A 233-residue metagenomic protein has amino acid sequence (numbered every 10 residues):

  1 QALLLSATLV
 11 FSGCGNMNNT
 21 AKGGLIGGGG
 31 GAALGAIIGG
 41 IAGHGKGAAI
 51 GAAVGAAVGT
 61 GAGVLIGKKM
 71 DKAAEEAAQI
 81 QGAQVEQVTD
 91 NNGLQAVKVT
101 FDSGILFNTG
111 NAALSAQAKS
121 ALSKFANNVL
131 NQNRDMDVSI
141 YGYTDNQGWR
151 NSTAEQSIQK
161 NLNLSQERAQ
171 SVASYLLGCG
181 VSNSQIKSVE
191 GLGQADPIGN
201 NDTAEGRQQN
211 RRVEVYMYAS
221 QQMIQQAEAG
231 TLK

Functional and structural regions predicted by a protein language model:
Q1-L5: Sec-dependent signal peptide recognition, specifically the positively charged N-region followed immediately by
L9-G13: C-terminal motif of bacterial Sec signal peptides marking the signal peptidase cleavage site
G15-A78: Short, low-complexity, glycine-enriched hydrophobic/amphipathic alpha-helices that associate with lipid bilayers
K69-K98: Amphipathic, membrane-active segments
E75, Q79, A116, S120-N127 (+2 more regions): Solvent-exposed, polar/charged alpha-helical surfaces in well-ordered, non-transmembrane soluble domains, broadly
G82, D90, D102-G104, G110-A112 (+4 more regions): Solvent-exposed coil/turn segments that connect beta secondary-structure elements in extracytoplasmic/periplasmic
L106-G148, V215, A227-L232: Periplasmic peptidoglycan-binding/anchoring modules of Gram-negative envelope and division proteins
T144-Q225: Periplasmic OmpA-like peptidoglycan-binding domain that tethers envelope proteins to the cell wall
